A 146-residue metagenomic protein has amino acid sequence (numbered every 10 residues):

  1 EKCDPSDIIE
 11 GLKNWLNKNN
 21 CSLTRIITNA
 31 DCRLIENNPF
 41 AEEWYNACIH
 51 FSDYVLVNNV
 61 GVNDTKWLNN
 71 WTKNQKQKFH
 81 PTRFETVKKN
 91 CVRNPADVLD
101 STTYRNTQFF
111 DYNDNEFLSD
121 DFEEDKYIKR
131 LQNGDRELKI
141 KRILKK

Functional and structural regions predicted by a protein language model:
K2-F79: Phosphate/Mg2+-binding loops and adjacent switch elements in nucleotide/diphosphate-handling enzyme cores
L68-K146: C-terminal accessory "lid"/substrate-recognition subdomains
